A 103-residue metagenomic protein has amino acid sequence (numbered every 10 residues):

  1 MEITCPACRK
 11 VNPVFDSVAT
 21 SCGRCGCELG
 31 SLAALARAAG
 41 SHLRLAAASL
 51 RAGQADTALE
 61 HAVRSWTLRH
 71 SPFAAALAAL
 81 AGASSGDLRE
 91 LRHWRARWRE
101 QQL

Functional and structural regions predicted by a protein language model:
M1-R37: Long, contiguous interaction/recruitment modules in multidomain scaffold/adaptor proteins
E2, A39, P72-A74: Helix-start (N-cap) detector for alpha-helical repeat units in TPR-like alpha-solenoids, especially tetratricopeptide
V11, R37-L68: Alpha-helical segment of the N-proximal tetratricopeptide repeat
P13, G30, W66-T67, R99-L103: Conserved structural position within tetratricopeptide repeats
F15, L32, A36, P72 (+2 more regions): Alpha-solenoid repeat scaffolds
L35, H42, A75-A78, G82: TPR repeat positional signature
R51, S84-S85, Q101: Register position in tetratricopeptide repeats
L59-V63, R89-Q102: Alpha-helical repeat scaffolds
